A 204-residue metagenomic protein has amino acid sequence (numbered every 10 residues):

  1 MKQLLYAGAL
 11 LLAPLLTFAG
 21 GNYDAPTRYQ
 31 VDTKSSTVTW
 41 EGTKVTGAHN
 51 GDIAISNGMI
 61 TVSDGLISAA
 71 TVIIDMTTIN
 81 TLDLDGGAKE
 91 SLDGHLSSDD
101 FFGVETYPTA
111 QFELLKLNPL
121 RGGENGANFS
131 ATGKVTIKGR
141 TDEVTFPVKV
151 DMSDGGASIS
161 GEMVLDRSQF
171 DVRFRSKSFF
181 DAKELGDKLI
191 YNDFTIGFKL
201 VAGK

Functional and structural regions predicted by a protein language model:
M1-L4: Positively charged n-region of N-terminal signal peptides that target proteins for export
A7, T17-F18: Cleavable N-terminal signal peptides
L10-L11: Hydrophobic alpha-helical transmembrane segments of integral membrane proteins, especially lipid-exposed positions
A19-K204: Low-complexity, acidic/polar, glycine-enriched regions of mature
